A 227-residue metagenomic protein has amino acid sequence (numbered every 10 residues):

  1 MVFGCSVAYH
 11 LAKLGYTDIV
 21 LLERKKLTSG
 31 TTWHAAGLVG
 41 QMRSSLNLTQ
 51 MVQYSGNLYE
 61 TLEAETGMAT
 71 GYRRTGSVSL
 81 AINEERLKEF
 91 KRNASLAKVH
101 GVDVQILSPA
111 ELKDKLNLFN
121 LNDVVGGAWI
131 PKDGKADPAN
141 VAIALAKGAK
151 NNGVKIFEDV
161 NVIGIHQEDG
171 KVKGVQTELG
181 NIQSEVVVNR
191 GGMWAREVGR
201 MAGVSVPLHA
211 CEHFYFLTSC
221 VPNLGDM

Functional and structural regions predicted by a protein language model:
G4-C5: N-terminal Rossmann-fold NAD(P) dinucleotide-binding loop
A8, A12-K13, G148: Gly/Ala-rich phosphate-binding loop of Rossmann-like dinucleotide-binding domains, activating on the conserved
A12-W33: Glycine-rich FAD pyrophosphate-binding loop
E23, S108, E158-V160: Short loop/edge segments at beta-strand edges and connector loops that shape dinucleotide/nucleotide cofactor-binding
G37-K115: Dinucleotide-binding Rossmann-like beta1-alpha1 core, especially the glycine-rich loop that anchors the ADP
E85, L116-V124, H166-K173: A short, glycine/Asx- and small/polar-enriched loop/turn that sits immediately N-terminal to a beta-strand
A128-V186, R190-E197: Helical element adjacent to the flavin cofactor pocket in flavoenzyme catalytic cores
T177, N181-D226: Central helical "cap/lid" subdomain
